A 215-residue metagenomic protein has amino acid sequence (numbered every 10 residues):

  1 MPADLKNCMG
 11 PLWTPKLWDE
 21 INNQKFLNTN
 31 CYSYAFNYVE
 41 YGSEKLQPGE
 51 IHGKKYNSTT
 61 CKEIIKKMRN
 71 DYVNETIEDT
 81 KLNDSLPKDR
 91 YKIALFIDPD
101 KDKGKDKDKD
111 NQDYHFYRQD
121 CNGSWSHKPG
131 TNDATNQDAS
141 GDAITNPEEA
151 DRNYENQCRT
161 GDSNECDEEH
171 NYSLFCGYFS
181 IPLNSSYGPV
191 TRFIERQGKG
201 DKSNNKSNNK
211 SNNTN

Functional and structural regions predicted by a protein language model:
M1-E75: Cysteine-nucleophile protease catalytic domains, especially the papain-like/related folds used in DUB/UBL proteases
T14, G53, N57, D106-D108 (+2 more regions): Intrinsically disordered, low-complexity, compositionally biased regions/tails
Q24-K25, S43-E44, P99-D113, E148-E169: Intrinsically disordered, low-complexity coil segments
N37, F96, Q119, F179-I181: Hydrophobic side chains in beta-strands
S58-D133: ...with weaker cross-activation on analogous glycine-rich loops/strands in unrelated enzymes
K101-K109, D201-N215: Compositionally biased, intrinsically disordered low-complexity segments enriched for polar/charged residues
S124-N204, N215: Active-site or metal-binding loop neighborhoods of secreted/extracellular toxin and effector enzymes
